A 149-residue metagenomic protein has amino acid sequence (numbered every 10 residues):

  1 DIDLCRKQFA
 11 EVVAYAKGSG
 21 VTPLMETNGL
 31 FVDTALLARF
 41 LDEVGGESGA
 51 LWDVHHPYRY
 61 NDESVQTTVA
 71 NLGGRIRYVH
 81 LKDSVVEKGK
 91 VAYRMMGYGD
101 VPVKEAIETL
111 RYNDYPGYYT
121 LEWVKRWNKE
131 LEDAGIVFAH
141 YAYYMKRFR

Functional and structural regions predicted by a protein language model:
D1-G49, R59: Active-site acidic/histidine proton-transfer and metal-coordination neighborhood in alpha/beta enzyme cores
L4, E11, L36-R39, T67 (+2 more regions): Alpha-helical elements of Rossmann-like donor-binding domains used by nucleotide-donor carbohydrate transfer enzymes
E11-T22, A106-P116, R147-R149: A structural motif corresponding to the C-terminal end of an alpha-helix and its immediate exit/capping segment
P23-M25, S48-W52, R77-V79, G117-L121: Hydrophobic faces of well-ordered beta-strands that scaffold small-molecule active sites in alpha/beta enzyme cores
M25-N28, D53, V91-R94: Conserved short-loop catalytic and cofactor-binding motifs
A38, H56-P116, V124-G135: Gly/Pro-rich active-site loop or hairpin
F40-V44, N71-L72, M145: Alpha-helix C-terminal capping segments
E130-R149: C-terminal helical cap(s) of enzyme catalytic domains, especially alpha/beta-barrels
